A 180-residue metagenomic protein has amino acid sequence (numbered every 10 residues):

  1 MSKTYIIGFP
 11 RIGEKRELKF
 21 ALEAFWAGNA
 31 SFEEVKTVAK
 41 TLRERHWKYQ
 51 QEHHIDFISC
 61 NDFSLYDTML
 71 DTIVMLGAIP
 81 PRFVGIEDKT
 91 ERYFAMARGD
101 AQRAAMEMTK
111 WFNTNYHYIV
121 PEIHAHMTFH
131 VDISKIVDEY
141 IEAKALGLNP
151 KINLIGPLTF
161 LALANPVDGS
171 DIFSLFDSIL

Functional and structural regions predicted by a protein language model:
M1-L180: Domain-level signal for soluble alpha/beta catalytic cores
